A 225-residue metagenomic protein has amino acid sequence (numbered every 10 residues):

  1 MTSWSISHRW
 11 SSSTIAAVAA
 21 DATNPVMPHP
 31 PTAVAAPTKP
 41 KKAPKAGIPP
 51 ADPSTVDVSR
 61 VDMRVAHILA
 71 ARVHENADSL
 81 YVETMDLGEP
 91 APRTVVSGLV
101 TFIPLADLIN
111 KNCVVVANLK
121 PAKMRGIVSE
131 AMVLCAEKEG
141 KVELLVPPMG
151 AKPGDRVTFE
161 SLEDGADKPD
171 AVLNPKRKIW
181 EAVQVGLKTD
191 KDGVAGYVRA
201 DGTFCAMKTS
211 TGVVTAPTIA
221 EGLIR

Functional and structural regions predicted by a protein language model:
T2-R225: Phosphate-backbone binding interfaces of nucleic-acid-interacting proteins
